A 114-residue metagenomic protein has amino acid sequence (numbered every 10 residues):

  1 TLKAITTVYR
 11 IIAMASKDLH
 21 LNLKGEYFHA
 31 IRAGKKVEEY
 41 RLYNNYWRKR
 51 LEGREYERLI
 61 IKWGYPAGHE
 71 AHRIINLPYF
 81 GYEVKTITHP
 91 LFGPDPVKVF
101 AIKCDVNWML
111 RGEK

Functional and structural regions predicted by a protein language model:
T1-A13: Short, Lys/Arg-enriched N-terminal segments with co-localized hydrophobic residues within the first ~10-30 amino acids
A15-K114: Catalytic phosphate/metal-binding cores of nucleic-acid and nucleotide-processing enzymes, i.e., regions that mediate
